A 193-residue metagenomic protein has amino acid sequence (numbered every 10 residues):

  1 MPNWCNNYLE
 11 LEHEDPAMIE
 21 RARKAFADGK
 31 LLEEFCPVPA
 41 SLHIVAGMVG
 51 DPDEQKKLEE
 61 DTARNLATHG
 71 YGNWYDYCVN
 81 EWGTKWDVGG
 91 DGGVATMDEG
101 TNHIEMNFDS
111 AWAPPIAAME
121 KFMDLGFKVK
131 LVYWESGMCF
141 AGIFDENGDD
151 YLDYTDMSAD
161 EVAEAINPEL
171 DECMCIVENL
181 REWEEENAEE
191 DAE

Functional and structural regions predicted by a protein language model:
M1-E193: Long, contiguous binding/interaction regions
